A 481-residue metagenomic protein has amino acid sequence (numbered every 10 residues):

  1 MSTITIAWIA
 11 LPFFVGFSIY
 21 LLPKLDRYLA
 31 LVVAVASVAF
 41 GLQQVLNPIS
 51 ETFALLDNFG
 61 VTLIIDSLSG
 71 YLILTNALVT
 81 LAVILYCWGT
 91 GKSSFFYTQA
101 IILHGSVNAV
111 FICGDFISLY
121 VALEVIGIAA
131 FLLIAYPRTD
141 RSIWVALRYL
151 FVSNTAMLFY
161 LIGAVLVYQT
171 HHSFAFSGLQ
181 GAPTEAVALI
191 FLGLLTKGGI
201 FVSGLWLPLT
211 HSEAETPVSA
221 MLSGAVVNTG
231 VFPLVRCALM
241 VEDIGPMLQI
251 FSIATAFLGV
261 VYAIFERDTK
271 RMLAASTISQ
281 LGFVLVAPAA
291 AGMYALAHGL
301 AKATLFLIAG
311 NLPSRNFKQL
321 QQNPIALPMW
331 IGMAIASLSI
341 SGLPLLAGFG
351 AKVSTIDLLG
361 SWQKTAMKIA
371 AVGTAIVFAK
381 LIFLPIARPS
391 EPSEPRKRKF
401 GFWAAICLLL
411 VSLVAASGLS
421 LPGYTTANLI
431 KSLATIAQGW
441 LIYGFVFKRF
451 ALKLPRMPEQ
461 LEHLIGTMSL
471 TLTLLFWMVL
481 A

Functional and structural regions predicted by a protein language model:
M1-K92, Y97, L205, F476-A481: Transmembrane helix-loop-helix hairpins at membrane boundaries of multipass inner-membrane proteins
T3-W8, L68-L74, L248-Q249, K364-I369 (+2 more regions): Alpha-helical transmembrane segments of polytopic membrane proteins
I9-F13, A30-G41, A77-L78, I101-G105 (+5 more regions): Alpha-helical transmembrane segments
S18, P23-A34, W144-L150, A326-W330 (+2 more regions): Alpha-helical transmembrane segments and their helix-start/interface "positive-inside/aromatic belt" motifs in integral
E51-I64, G204, A351-S361, S420-T426: Juxtamembrane membrane-water interface segments that cap and precede transmembrane helices
A82-T90, S94-T98, I102-S118, A129-P389: Hydrophobic transmembrane alpha-helices and their helix-loop junctions in integral membrane proteins
R315, A326-M329, L384-A481: Cytoplasmic/organellar membrane-interface segments at the starts of transmembrane helices in multi-pass inner-membrane
